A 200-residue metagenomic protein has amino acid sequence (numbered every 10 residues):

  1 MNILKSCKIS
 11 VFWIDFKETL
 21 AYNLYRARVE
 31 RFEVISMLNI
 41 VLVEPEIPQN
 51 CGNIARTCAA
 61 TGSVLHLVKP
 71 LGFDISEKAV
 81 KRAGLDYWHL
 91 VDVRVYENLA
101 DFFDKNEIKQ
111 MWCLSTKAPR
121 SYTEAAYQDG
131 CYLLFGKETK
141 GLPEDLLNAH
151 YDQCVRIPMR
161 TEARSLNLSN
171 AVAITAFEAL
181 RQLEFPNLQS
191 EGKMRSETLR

Functional and structural regions predicted by a protein language model:
K8-R200: Post-transcriptional modification and biogenesis factors for structured RNAs of the translation apparatus
